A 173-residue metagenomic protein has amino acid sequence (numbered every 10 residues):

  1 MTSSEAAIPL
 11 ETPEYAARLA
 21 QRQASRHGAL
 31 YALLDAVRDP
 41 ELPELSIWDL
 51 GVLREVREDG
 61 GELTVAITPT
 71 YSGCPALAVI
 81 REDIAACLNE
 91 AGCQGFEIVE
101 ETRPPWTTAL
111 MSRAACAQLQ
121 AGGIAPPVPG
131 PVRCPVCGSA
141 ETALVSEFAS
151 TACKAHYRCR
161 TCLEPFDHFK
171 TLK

Functional and structural regions predicted by a protein language model:
M1-K173: Domain-level signature for proteins that mediate thiol-based redox and metal-cofactor handling
